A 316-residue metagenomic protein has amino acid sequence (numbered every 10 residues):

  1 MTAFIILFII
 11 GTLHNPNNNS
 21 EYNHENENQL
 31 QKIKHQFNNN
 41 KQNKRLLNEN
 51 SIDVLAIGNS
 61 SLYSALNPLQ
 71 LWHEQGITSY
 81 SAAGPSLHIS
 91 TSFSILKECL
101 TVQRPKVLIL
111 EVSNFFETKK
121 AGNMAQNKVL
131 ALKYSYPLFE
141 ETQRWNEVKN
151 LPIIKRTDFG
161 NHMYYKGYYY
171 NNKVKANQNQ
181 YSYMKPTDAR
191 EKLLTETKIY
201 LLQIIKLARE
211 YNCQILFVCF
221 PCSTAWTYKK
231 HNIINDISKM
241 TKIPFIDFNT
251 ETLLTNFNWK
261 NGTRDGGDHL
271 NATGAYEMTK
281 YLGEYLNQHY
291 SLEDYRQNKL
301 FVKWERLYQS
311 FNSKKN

Functional and structural regions predicted by a protein language model:
F4-I77, H88-I95: Membrane/wall-proximal cationic-aromatic binding patches
N17-N28, T78-S86, Q178-T195: Acidic/glycine-enriched edge-of-secondary-structure segments
L55-E140: Membrane-embedded segments
A56-I57, S81-P85, D188-L194, C219-T224 (+1 more regions): Second-shell loop/turn segments in exported
Q70, T91-I95, V107, K133-N146 (+6 more regions): Extracytoplasmic/secreted proteins, especially bacterial periplasmic and envelope-associated proteins
V107-K119, Y170-T255: Conserved, well-ordered alpha-helix/loop/beta-strand core segments that scaffold catalytic motifs
N123-Q214, Y295-N316: Secreted/periplasmic serine-hydrolase-like ester/acetyl group-modifying domain
T263-W304: Histidine-centered active-site loop/cap adjacent to the catalytic His in serine esterases/O-acetyl transfer systems
